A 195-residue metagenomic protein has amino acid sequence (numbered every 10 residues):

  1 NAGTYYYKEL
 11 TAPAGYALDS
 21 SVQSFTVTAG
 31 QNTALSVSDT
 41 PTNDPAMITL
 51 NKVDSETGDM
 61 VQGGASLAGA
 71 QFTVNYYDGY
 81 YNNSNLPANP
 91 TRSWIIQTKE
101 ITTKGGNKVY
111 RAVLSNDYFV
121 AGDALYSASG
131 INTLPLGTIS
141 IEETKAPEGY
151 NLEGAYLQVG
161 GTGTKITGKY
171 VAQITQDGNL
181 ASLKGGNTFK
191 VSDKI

Functional and structural regions predicted by a protein language model:
N1-I195: Solvent-exposed loop/turn and edge beta-strand elements of beta-rich ligand-binding domains
